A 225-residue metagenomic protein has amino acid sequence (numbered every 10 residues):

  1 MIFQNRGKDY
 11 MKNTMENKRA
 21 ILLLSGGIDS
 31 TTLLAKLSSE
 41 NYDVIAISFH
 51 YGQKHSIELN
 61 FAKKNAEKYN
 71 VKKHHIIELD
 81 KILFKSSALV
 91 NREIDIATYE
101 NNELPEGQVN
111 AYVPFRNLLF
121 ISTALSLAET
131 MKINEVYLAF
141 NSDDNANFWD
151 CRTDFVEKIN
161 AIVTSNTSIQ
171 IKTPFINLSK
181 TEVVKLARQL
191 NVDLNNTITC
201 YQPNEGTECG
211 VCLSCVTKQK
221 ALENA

Functional and structural regions predicted by a protein language model:
M1-T14: N-terminal amphipathic/basic-hydrophobic helices that include classical n-h-c signal peptides and signal-anchor
I2-N5, S48, G206: Compositionally biased, low-complexity repeat tracts
K12-L190: ATP-dependent adenylation/nucleotidyltransferase module used to activate substrates
S122, N196-K220: Local cysteine-cluster metal-coordination motifs and their immediate loop/turn environment, predominantly Fe-S cluster
L190-N196: A charged, well-structured terminal subsegment
A221-A225: Acidic two-metal-ion nuclease catalytic site recognized across multiple nuclease folds, prominently DnaQ/RNase D-T
